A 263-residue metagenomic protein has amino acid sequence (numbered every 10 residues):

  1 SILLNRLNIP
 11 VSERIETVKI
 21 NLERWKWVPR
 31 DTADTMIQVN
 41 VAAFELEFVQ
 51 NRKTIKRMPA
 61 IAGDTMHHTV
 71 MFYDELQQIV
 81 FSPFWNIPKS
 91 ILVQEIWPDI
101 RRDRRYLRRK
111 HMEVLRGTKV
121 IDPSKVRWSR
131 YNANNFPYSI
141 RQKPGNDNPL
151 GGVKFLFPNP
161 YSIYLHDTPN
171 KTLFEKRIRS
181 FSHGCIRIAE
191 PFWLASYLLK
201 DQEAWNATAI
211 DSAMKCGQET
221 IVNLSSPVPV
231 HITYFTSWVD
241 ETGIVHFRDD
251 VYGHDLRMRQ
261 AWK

Functional and structural regions predicted by a protein language model:
S1-K263: Well-ordered beta-sheet/strand-loop patches within structured domains
